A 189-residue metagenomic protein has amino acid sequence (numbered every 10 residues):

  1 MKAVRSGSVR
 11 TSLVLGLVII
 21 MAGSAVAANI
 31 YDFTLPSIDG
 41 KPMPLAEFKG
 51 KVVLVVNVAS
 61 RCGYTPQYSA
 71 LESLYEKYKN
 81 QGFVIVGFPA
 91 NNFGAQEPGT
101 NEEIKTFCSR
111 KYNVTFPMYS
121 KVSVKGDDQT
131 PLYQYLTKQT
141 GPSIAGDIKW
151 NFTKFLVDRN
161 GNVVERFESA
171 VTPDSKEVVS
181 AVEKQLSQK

Functional and structural regions predicted by a protein language model:
M1-L13: Bacterial N-terminal signal peptides that target proteins for export
S12-S24: Bacterial N-terminal signal peptides
G23-A46, T130-P131: N-terminal "domain-start" segment that seeds a small globular fold
S37, N57-R61: Amphipathic alpha-helical repeat scaffolds
K49-L54: Local sequence-structure signature of Cys/Sec-based thiol-disulfide redox active-site neighborhoods
Y64-Q129: Structural microenvironment flanking redox-active thiols in thiol-disulfide oxidoreductases
P131-Q134, K138-K189: Thiol-/selenol-based redox modules, centered on thioredoxin-like and closely related oxidoreductase domains
